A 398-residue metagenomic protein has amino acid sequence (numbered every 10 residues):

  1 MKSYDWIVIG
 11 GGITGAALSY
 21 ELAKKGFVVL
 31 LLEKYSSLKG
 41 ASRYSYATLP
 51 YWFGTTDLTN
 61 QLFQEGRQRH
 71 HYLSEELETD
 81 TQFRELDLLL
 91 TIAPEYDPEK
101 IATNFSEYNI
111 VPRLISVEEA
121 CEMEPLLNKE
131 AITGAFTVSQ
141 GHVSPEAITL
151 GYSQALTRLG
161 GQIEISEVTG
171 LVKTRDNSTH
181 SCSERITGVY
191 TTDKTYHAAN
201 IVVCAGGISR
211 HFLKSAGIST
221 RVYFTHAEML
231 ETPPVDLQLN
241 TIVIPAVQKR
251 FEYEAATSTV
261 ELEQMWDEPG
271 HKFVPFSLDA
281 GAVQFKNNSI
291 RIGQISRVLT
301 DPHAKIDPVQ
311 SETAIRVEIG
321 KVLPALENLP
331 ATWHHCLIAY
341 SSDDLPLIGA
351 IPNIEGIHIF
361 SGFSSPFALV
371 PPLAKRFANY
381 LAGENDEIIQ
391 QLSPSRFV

Functional and structural regions predicted by a protein language model:
M1-G12: Beta1/beta-strand and adjacent pyrophosphate-binding region of the FAD-binding site in flavoprotein oxidoreductases
Y4, A17, E21, Y35 (+2 more regions): C-terminal lid/capping helical subdomain adjacent to the catalytic/cofactor pocket in oxidative enzymes
I7-I9, V189, Y196-I208, A374: Short hydrophobic core segments
Y20-E21, L49, T81-F83, G207-W333 (+1 more regions): Active-site substrate-recognition segment that forms the wall of the catalytic cavity or substrate channel
K24-R43: Glycine-rich FAD pyrophosphate-binding loop
A47-M123, D279-A280: Dinucleotide-binding Rossmann-like beta1-alpha1 core, especially the glycine-rich loop that anchors the ADP
Q61-L62, L90-P98, A135-Q154, K305-S311 (+1 more regions): Short beta-strand to alpha-helix junction loop
A135-N177, S183-T192, Y196: Helical element adjacent to the flavin cofactor pocket in flavoenzyme catalytic cores
